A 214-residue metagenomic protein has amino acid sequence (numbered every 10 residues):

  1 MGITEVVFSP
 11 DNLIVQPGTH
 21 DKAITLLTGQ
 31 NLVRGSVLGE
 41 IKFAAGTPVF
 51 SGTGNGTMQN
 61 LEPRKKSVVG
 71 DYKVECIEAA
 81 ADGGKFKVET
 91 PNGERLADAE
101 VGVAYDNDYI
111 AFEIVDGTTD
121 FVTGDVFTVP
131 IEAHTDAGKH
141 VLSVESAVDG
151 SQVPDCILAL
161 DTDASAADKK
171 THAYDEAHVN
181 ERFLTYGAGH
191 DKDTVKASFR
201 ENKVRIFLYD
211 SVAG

Functional and structural regions predicted by a protein language model:
M1-G214: Surface-exposed, low-hydrophobicity beta-strand/loop segments enriched in small/polar/acidic residues
